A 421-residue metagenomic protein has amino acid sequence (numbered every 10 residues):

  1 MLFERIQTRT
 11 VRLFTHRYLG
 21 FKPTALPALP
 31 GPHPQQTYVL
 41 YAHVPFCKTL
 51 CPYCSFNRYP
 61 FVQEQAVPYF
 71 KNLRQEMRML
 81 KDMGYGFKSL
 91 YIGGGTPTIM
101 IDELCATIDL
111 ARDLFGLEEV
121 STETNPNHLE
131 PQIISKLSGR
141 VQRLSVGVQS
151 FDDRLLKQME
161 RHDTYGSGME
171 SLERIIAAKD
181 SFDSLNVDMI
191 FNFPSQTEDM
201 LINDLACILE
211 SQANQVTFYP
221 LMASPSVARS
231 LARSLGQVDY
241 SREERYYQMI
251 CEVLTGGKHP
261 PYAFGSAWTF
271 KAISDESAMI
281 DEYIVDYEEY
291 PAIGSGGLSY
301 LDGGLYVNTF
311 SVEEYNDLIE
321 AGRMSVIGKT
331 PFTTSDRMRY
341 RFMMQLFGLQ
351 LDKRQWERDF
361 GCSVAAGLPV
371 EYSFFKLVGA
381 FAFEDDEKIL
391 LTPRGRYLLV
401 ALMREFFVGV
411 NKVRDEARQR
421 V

Functional and structural regions predicted by a protein language model:
M1-V39, T49: Flexible, acidic/Gly-rich N-terminal and inter-domain linker regions that tether and position cofactor-handling modules
P34-Y69, K157-Q158, H162: Canonical Radical SAM [4Fe-4S] cluster-binding loop centered on the CxxxCxxC motif and its immediate flanking residues
C54, R341-L346, L402-M403: Short alpha-helical scaffolding segments that buttress acidic/His motifs in well-ordered protein cores
F61-L80, S89-C362, V421: C-terminal scaffold of the Radical SAM
C362-K376: Short amphipathic alpha-helical interaction segments
K376-D386: A short, conserved structural fragment
E387-T392: Minor-groove-contacting beta-hairpin "wing" of winged helix-turn-helix DNA-binding domains
R396-V421: Short, amphipathic alpha-helical interaction segments positioned at domain boundaries
